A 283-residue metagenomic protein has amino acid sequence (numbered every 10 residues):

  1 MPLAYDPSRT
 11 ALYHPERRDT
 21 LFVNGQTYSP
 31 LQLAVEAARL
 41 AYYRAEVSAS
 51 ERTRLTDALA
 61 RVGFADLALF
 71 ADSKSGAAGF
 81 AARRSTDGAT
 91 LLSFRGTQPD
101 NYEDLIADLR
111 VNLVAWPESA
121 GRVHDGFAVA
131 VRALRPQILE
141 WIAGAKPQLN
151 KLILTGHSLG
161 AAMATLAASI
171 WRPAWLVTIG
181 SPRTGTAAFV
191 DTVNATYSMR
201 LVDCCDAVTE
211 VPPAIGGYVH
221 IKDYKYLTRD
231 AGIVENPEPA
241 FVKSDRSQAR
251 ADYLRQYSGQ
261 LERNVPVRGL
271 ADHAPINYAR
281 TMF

Functional and structural regions predicted by a protein language model:
M1-T155, L159-F283: Non-catalytic, mobile gating and regulatory segments of ester bond hydrolases
